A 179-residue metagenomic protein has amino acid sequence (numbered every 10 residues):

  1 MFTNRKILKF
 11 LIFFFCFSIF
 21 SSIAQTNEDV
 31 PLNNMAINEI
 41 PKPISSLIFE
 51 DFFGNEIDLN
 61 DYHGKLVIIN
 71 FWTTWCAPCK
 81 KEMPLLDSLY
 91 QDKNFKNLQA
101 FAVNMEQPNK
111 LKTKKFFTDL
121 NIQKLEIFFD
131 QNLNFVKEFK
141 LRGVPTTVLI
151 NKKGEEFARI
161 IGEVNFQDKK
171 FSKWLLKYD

Functional and structural regions predicted by a protein language model:
M1-S46: N-terminal targeting signals for export/organelle localization
I44-S45, V67, V144-P145: Short loop/turn microsegments at loop-to-beta-strand junctions
D58-K80, L86: Short active-site neighborhood of thiol/selenol oxidoreductases, capturing the structured segment around
H63-K65, F95, I122-K124, L141: Active-site acidic short loop of glycosyltransferases
K81-L120, Q131-E138: Structural microenvironment flanking redox-active thiols in thiol-disulfide oxidoreductases
K115-Q123, D130-L176: Thiol/disulfide oxidoreductase modules built on the thioredoxin-like
